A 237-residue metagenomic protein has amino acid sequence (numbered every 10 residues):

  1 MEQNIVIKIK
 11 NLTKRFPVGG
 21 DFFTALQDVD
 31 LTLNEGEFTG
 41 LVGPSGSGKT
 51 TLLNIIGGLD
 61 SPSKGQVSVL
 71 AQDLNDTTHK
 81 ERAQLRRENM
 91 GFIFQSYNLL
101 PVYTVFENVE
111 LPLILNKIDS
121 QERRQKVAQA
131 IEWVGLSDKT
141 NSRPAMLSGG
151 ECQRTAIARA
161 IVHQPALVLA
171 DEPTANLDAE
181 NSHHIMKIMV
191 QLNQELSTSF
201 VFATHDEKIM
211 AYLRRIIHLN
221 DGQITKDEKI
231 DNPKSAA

Functional and structural regions predicted by a protein language model:
M1-N4, A236-A237: Short, Lys/Arg-enriched, disordered terminal segments
I5-Y212, I216-L219: ABC family nucleotide-binding domain
Q223-A237: Conserved beta-strand-loop-alpha-helix hinge in the C-terminal portion of ABC ATPase nucleotide-binding domains
